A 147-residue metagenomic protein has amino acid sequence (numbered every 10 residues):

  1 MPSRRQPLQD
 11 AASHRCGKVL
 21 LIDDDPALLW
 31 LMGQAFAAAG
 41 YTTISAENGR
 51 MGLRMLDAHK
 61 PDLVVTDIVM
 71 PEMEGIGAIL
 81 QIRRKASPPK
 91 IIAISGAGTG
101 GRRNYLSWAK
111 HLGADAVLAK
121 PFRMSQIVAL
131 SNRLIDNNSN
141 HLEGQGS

Functional and structural regions predicted by a protein language model:
M1-K18, R123-S147: Non-catalytic signal-transmission and effector/linker regions of two-component phosphorelay proteins
W30-A38: Charged docking surfaces used in two-component/phosphorelay signaling
G40-E47, M55: Short hydrophobic/Thr-rich beta-strand motif most characteristic of the beta2 strand and flanking loop of CheY-like
E47-M51, E74-G77: Acidic catalytic/metal-coordinating carboxylates
D67: Active-site residues of response regulator receiver
M70: Receiver (REC) domain active-site loop signature in two-component systems and cognate sites in sensor histidine kinases
G77, G98-L118, S125, A129: Alpha4 helix (beta4-alpha4-beta5 surface) of REC/receiver domains from two-component response regulators
P88-G101: A short, hydrophobic beta-strand element within the central beta-sheet of small alpha/beta folds
